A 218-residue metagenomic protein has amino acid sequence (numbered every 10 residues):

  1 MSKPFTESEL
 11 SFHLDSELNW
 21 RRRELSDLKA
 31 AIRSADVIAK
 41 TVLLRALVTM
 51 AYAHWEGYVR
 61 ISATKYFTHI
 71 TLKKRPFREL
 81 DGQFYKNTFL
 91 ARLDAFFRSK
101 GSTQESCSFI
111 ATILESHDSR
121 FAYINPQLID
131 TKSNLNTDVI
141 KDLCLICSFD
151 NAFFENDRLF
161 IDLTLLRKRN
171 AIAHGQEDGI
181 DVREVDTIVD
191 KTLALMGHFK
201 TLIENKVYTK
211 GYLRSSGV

Functional and structural regions predicted by a protein language model:
M1-A46, A63, F77-Q83: Charged alpha-helical initiation segments
S2-D27, D138-V218: Polyanionic, low-complexity intrinsically disordered segments
R21-R23, R33, R45, R60 (+8 more regions): Arginine residue identity/basic-tract feature
A30, S34, T71-L90, F97-K100 (+6 more regions): Solvent-exposed, non-transmembrane amphipathic alpha-helical segments
A31, I61-K65, L202, T209: Generic macromolecular interface patches on structured domains
V37, T41-A53, G175-D178, V182-V185: Short, charged/polar micro-motifs that form catalytic or ligand-binding hotspots
R45-Y52, E56, R60, T64 (+3 more regions): Non-catalytic, well-ordered alpha-helical scaffold segments
M50-A51, Y58, A63-F153: Helix-loop junctions and short alpha-helical segments
